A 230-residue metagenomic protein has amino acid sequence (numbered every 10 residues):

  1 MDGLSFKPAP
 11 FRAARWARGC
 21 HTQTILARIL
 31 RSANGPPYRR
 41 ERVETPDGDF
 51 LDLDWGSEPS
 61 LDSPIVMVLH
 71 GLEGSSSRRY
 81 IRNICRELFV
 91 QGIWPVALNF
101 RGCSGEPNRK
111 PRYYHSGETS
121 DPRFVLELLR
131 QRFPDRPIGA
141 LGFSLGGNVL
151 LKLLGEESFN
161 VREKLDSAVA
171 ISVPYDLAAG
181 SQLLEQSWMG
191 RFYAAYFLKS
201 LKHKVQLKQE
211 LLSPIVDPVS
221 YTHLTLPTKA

Functional and structural regions predicted by a protein language model:
M1-I29: N-terminal presequences and immediately downstream first alpha-helices
L26-S57: N-terminal cap/lid segment of alpha/beta-hydrolase-fold proteins
P59-F100: Short, surface-exposed "cap/lid" segments of acyl-processing enzymes
R82, V96-S116, V149, Q182: Serine-hydrolase catalytic machinery in alpha/beta-hydrolase-like enzymes
C103-G139: Catalytic nucleophile-loop/oxyanion-hole region of alpha/beta-hydrolase and closely related hydrolase-like folds
R130-R132, P137-L184: Primarily recognizes the serine-hydrolase "nucleophile elbow" in alpha/beta-hydrolase and SGNH/GDSL folds
L177-S220: Alpha/beta hydrolase fold serine-hydrolase catalytic domain that processes acyl esters and thioesters
T222-T228: Conserved small/polar residues in nucleotide/adenosyl-binding loops
